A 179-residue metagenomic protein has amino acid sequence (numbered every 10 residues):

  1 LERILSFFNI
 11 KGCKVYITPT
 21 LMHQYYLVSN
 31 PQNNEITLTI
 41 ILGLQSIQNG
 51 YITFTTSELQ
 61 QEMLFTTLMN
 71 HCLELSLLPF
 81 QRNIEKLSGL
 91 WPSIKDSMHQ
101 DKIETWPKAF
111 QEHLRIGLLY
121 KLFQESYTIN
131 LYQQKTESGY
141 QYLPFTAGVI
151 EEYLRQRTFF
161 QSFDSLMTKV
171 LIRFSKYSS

Functional and structural regions predicted by a protein language model:
L1-L44: Auxiliary, metal-adjacent structural segments of Zn-dependent hydrolase domains
E2, S6, L73-L78, Y120-Q124: Sec-exported extracytoplasmic/periplasmic mature domains
F7, T56-Q61: Extended ligand-binding clefts on enzyme/binding-domain cores
T39-T56: Aromatic/basic-lined ligand-recognition segments that form π-stacking hydrophobic pockets flanked by Lys/Arg to engage
L59, M63, T67, T105-F110 (+2 more regions): Soluble non-cytosolic domains of exported or imported proteins
Q60-N83: Active-site recognition of the HExxH zinc-binding catalytic motif
P79-F145: Post-HExxH zinc-binding segment in Zn-dependent metallohydrolases
L119-S179: Pan-zinc metallopeptidase signature
